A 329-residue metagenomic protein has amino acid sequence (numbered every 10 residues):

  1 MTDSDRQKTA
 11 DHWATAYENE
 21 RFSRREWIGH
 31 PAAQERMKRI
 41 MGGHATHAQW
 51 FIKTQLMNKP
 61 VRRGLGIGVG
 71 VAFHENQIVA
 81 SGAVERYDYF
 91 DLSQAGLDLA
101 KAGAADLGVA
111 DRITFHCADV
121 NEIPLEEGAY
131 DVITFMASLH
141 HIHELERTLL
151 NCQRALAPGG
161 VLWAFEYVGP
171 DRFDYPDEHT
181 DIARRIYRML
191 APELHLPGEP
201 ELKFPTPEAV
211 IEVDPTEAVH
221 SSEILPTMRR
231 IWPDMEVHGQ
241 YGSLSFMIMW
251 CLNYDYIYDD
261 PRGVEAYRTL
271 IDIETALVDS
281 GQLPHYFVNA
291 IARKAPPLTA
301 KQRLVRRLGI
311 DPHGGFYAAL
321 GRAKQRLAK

Functional and structural regions predicted by a protein language model:
M1-M37, L320-L327: N-terminal, positively charged/glycine-rich alpha-helical extensions of SAM-dependent methyltransferases
I28-R62: Conserved alpha-helix/loop element of class I SAM-dependent methyltransferases that forms part of the SAM/SAH-binding
G66-E122: Class I SAM-dependent methyltransferase SAM/SAH-binding core
E122-I133: A short acidic, Gly/Pro-enriched loop at the edge of an enzyme's catalytic core that lines a small-molecule cofactor
E146-V161: A short glycine-rich, Lys/Arg-flanked "PGG" loop and its adjoining helix->strand segment in the class I
V161-H195: Conserved class I S-adenosyl-L-methionine
P192-I257: Substrate-binding/catalytic lobe of Class I Rossmann-like enzymes that use SAM or dcSAM, i.e., the mid-to-C-terminal
I231, M235-K329: C-terminal lobe and adjacent flexible extensions of AdoMet/dcAdoMet transferase-like proteins
